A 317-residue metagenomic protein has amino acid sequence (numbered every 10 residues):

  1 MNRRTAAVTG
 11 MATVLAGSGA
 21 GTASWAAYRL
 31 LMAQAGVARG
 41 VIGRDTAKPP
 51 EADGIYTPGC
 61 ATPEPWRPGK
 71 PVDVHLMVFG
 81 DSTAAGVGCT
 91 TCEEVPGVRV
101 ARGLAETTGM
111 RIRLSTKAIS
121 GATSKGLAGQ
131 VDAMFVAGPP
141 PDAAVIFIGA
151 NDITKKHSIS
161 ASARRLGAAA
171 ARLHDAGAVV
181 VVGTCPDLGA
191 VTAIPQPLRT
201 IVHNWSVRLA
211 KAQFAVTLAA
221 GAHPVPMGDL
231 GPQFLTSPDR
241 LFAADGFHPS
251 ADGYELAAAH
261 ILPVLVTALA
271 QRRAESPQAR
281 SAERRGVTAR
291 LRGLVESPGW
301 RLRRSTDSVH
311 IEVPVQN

Functional and structural regions predicted by a protein language model:
M1-H75, A270-N317: N-terminal secretory targeting modules
H75-M77, A85-R164, G299-R303, D307-P314: Conserved SGNH/GDSL esterase-like catalytic core that processes O-acyl groups on lipids and polysaccharides
T116-A118, T184, P226-D229: Residue-level recognition of beta-strand->loop/alpha-helix junctions
V131, L166-A170, A210: Generic structural signal for well-ordered alpha-helices, preferentially at hydrophobic/aromatic core positions
F147, G183-T184: Alpha/beta-hydrolase-fold catalytic nucleophile elbow
A176-A178: A short helix->loop->beta-strand "cap" motif at the edges of active sites that frequently abuts
G189-N317: Catalytic His-Asp segment of secreted/periplasmic serine-dependent ester chemistry enzymes
